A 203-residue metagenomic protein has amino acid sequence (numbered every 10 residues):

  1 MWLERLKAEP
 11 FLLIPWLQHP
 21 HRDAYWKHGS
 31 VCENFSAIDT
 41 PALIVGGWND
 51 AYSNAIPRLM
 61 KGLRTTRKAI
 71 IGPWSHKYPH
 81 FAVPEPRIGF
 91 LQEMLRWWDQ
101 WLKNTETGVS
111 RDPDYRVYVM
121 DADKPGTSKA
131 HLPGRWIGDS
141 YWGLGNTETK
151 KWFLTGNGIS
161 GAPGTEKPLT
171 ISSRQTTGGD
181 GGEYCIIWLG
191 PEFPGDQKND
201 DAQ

Functional and structural regions predicted by a protein language model:
M1-S110, R116, A122-D123: Active-site-proximal cap/loop segments of hydrolase catalytic domains
P84-Q203: C-terminal, loop-rich substrate-recognition/catalytic regions characterized by aromatic stacking residues
